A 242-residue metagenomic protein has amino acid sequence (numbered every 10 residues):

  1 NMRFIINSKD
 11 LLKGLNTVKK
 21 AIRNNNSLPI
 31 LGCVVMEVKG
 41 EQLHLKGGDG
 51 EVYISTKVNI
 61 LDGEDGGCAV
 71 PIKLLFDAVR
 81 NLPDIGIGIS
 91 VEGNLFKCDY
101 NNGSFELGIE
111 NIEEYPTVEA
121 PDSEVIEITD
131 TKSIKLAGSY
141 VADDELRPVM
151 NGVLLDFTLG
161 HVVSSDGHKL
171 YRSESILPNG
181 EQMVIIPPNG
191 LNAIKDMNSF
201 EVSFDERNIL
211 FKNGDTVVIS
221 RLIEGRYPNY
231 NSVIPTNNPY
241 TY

Functional and structural regions predicted by a protein language model:
N1-Y242: Structural preference for solvent-exposed beta-strand-turn elements and adjacent flexible terminal/loop segments within
